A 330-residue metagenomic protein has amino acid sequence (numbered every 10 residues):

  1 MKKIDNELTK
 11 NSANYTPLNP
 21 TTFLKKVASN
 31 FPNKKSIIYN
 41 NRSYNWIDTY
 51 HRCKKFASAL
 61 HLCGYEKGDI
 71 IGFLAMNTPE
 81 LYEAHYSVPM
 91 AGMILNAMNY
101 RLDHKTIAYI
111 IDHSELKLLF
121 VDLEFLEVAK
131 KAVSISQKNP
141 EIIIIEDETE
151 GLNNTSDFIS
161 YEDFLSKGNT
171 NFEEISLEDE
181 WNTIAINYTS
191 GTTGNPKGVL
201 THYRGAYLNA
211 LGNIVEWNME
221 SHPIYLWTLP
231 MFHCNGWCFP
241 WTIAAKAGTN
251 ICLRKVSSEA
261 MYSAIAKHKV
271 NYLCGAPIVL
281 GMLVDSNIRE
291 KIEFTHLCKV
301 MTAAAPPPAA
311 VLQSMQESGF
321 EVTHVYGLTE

Functional and structural regions predicted by a protein language model:
T16, K25, N33-T78, Y82-Y86 (+2 more regions): Conserved AMP-binding/adenylate-forming core of the ANL superfamily
P32, S156-D157, S166-Y188, N195 (+1 more regions): Conserved pre-ATP/AMP-binding loop-to-beta segment of ANL
N45-I47, I184-L208: Conserved AMP-binding A3 loop
A57, D69-I70, M76-H104, D112-L118 (+3 more regions): A short helix-loop-beta submotif of the ANL/AMP-binding
L62-C63, M90-D163: Structural core segment of the AMP-binding/adenylate-forming
A75, M93-I111, L123-V128, T228 (+2 more regions): ATP-dependent adenylate-forming carboxylate-activation enzymes
Y207-I224, F232-Y272, S286: Conserved AMP-binding/adenylation subdomain of ANL enzymes
A245, V270-G275, V284-E330: Gly/Ser/Thr-rich phosphate-binding loop
